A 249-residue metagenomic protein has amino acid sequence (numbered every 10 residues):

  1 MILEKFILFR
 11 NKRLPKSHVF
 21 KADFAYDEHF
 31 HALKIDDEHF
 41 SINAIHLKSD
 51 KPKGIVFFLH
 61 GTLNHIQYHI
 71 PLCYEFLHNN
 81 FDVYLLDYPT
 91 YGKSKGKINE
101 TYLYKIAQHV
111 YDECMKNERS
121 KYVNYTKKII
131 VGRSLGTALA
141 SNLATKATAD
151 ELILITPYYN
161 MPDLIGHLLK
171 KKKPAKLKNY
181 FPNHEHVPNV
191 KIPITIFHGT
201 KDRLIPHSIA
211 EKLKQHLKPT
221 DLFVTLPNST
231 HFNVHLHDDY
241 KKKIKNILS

Functional and structural regions predicted by a protein language model:
M1-I35: An N-terminal hydrophobic leader/cap segment in hydrolases
H39-E113: Membrane-embedded segments
L72, N183, I192, P206-Q215: Short alpha-helix in the alpha/beta-hydrolase fold that links the catalytic acid
K121-S134: Alpha/beta-hydrolase fold nucleophile elbow
I153-D163, S229: Active-site nucleophile loop of the alpha/beta-hydrolase fold
V190-K191, I196-H198, D202: Short beta-strand/loop motif that positions the catalytic acidic residue of the alpha/beta-hydrolase fold
K201-I205, H231-F232: Acidic catalytic loop of the alpha/beta-hydrolase fold
S229-D239: Catalytic histidine-centered segment of alpha/beta-hydrolase-like enzymes
